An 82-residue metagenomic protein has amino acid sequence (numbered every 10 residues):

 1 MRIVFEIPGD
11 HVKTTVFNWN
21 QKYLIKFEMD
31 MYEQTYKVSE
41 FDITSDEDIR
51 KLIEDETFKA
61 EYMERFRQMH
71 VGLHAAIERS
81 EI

Functional and structural regions predicted by a protein language model:
R2-K37: N-terminal acidic leader/helix
D42-I82: Mixed-charge, Lys/Arg-enriched low-complexity segments
